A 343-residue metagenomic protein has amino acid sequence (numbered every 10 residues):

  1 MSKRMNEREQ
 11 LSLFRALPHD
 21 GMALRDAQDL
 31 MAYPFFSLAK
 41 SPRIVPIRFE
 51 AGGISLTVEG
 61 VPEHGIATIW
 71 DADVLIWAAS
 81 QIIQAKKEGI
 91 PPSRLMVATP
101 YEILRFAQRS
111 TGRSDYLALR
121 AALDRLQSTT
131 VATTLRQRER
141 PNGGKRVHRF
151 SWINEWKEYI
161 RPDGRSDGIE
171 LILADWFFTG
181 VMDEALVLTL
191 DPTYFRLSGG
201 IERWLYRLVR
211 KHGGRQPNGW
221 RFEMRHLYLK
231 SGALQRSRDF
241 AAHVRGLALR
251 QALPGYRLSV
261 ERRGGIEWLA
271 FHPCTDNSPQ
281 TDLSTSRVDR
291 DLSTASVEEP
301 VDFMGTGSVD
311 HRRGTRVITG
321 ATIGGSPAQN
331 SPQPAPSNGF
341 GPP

Functional and structural regions predicted by a protein language model:
M1-P343: Charged, alpha-helix-forming regions
